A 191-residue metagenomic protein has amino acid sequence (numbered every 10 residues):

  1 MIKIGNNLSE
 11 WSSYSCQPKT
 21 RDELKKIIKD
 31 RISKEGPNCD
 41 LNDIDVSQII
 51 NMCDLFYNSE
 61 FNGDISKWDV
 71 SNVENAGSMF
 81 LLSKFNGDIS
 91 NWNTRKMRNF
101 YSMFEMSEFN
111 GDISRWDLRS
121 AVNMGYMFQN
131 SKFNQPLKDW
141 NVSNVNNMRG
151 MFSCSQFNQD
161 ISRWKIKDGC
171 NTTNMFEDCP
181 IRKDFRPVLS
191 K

Functional and structural regions predicted by a protein language model:
M1-K191: Negatively charged
